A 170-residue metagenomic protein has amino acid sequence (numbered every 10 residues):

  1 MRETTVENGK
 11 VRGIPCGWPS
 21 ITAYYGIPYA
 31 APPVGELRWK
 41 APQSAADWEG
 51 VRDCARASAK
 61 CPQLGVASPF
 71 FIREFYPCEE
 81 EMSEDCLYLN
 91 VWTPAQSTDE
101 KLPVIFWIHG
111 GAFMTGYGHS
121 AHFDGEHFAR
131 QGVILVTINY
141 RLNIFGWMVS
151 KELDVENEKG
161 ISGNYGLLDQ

Functional and structural regions predicted by a protein language model:
M1-L168: Non-catalytic accessory segments of hydrolases
